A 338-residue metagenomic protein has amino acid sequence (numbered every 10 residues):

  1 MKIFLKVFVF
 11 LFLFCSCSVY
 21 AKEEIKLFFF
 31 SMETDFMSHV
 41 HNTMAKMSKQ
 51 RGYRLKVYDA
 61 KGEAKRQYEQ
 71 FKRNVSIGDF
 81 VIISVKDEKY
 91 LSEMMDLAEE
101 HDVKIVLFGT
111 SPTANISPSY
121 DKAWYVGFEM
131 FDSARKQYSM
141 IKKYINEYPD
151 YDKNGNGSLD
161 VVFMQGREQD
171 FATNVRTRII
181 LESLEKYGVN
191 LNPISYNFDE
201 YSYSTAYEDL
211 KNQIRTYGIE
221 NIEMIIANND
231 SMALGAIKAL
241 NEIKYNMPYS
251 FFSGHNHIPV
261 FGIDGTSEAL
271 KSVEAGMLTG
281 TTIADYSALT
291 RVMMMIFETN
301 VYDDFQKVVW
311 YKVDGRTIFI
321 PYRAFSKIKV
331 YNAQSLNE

Functional and structural regions predicted by a protein language model:
K2-F10: Sec-dependent signal peptide recognition, specifically the positively charged N-region followed immediately by
E24-T43, K56-Y68, K72-N74, S84-K89 (+3 more regions): Extracytoplasmic "Venus flytrap"
F36-R51, S133-Q137, F171-N190, D209 (+1 more regions): Short, solvent-exposed amphipathic alpha-helices that sit in or adjacent to ligand/effector-binding or catalytic
K49-A60, F163, E185-S204: Short beta-strand elements in bilobed, periplasmic/extracellular small-molecule ligand-binding domains
V81, V85-E100, I180, I194-L270: Hydrophobic alpha-helical
D96-D132, N156-G157, S267-E274: Flexible loop/hinge segments that line or gate small-molecule binding clefts
W124-S158, A206-Y207, G265-A269, A284-D304: Hydrophobic alpha-helical segments within soluble ligand-binding/sensing domains
M164-E168, D285-E338: Hinge/cleft segment of the Venus flytrap/periplasmic-binding protein
